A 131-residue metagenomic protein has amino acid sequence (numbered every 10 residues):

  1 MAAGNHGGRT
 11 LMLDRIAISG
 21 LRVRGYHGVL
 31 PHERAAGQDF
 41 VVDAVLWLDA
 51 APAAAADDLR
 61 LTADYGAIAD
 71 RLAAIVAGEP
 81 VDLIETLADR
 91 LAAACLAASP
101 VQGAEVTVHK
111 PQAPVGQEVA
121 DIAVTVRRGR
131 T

Functional and structural regions predicted by a protein language model:
A2-T131: N-terminal, polar/charged subdomain of small-to-medium soluble alpha/beta proteins
